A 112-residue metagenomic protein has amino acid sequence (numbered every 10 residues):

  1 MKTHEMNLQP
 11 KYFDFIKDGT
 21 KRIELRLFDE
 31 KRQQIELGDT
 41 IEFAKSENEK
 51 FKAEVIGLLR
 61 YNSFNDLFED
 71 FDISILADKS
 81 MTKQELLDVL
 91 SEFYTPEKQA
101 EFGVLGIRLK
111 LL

Functional and structural regions predicted by a protein language model:
M1-I35: Compositionally biased, charged N-terminal/linker segments
M1-T3, K50, V104-G106: Intrinsic-disorder/low-complexity, polar/charged segments enriched in Ser/Thr/Lys/Arg/Asp/Glu/Gln
E24, F43-A44: A generic structural signal for residues embedded in beta-strands
K50-R60: Short beta-strand-centered aromatic/proline hotspots
Y61-D66: Short, solvent-exposed beta-strand-terminating loops
L67-L112: Contiguous surface segments at macromolecular interaction interfaces
